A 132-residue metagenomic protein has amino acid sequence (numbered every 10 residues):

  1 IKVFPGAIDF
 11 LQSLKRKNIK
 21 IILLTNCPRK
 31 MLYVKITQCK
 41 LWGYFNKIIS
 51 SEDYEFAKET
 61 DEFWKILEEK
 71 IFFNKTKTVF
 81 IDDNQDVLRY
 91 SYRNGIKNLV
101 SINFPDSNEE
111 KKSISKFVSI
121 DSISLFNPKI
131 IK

Functional and structural regions predicted by a protein language model:
I1-I22, Y33, K58-D61: Short, acidic loop-to-helix structural element flanking the phosphoryl-transfer center in phosphate-processing enzymes
L11-K15, E68, L88-Y92: Surface-exposed amphipathic alpha-helices with a cationic face
N18, F45, E52, S115-V118: Short, well-ordered alpha-helix to beta-strand connector turns
K20-I22, K47, V79, V100: A structural signal for isolated positions on well-ordered beta-strands in alpha/beta enzyme cores
T25: Conserved phosphate-coupling serine/threonine residues in phosphotransfer and NTP-handling enzymes
P28-V79, Q85, R93: Substrate-recognition "cap/lid" segment bordering the active-site pocket of phosphatases
V79-V118: Acidic, Mg2+-coordinating phosphoryl-transfer loop and its flanking beta/alpha structural elements, shared across
K116-F126: Short acidic-hydrophobic, aromatic-tinged amphipathic segments that line or gate anion-handling sites
